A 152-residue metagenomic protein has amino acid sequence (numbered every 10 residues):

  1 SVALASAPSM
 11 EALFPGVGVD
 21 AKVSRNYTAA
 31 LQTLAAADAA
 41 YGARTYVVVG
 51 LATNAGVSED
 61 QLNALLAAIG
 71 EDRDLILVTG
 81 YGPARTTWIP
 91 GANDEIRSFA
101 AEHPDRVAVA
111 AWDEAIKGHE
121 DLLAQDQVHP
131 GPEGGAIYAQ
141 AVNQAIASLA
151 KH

Functional and structural regions predicted by a protein language model:
S1-A64, G82-D94: Conserved SGNH/GDSL esterase-like catalytic core that processes O-acyl groups on lipids and polysaccharides
M10, D74-V78, Y138, V142: Hydrophobic alpha-helical membrane segments, chiefly transmembrane helices and signal peptide h-regions, characterized
P15-V17, G42-V47, E71-I76, H103-V107: Loop/turn elements at helix/coil->beta-strand transitions in domains of secreted/extracellular proteins
D20-K22, V78, A110-A115: Conserved beta-strand termini and adjacent loop/short-helix elements that scaffold enzyme active sites in alpha/beta
A35, A67, R97-A101: Mature extracellular/periplasmic domains of secretome proteins
A64-D72: Catalytic-core regions built around general acid/base machinery
D72-T86: Ser/Thr/Gly-rich flexible loops in soluble cytosolic domains mediating phosphotransfer, phosphorylation
T87-H152: Catalytic His-Asp segment of secreted/periplasmic serine-dependent ester chemistry enzymes
